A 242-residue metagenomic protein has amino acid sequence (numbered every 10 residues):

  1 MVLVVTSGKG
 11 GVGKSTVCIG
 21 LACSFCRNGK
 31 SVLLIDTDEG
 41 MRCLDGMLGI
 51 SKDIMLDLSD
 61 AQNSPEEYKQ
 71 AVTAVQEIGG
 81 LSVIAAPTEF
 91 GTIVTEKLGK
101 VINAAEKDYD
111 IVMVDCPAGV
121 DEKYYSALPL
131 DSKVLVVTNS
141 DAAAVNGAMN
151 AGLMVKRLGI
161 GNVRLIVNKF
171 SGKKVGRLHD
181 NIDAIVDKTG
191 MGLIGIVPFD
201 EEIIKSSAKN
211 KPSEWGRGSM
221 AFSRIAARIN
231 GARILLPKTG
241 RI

Functional and structural regions predicted by a protein language model:
V2-T37: Walker A/P-loop phosphate-binding motif and the immediately C-terminal alpha-helix
T37-K107, A208-K209: P-loop/Walker-type NTP enzyme "switch/lid" segment
E39-M41, E89, D141-A142, F170-K174 (+1 more regions): Conserved nucleotide-binding/hydrolysis micro-motifs of P-loop NTPases
I84, E106-K123: Glycine-rich phosphate-binding loop used to anchor ATP phosphates in small-molecule kinases, encompassing both
D121-A142: Inter-motif core of Ras-like GTPase G domains
G147-I160: Conserved C-terminal guanine-recognition region of P-loop GTPase G domains, centered on the G4
R157-I242: C-terminal lobe/tail of nucleotide-utilizing enzymes
